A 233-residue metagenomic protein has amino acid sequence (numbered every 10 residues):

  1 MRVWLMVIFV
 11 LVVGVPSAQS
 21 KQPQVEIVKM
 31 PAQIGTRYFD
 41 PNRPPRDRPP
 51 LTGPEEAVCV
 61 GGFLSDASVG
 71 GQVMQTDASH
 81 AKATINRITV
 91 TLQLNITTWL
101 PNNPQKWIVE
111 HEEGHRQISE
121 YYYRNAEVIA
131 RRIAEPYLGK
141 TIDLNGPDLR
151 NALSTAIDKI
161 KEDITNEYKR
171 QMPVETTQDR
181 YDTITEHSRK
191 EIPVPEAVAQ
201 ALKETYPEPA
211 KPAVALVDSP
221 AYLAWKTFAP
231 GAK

Functional and structural regions predicted by a protein language model:
W4-V12: Sec-dependent N-terminal signal peptides
P16-S20: Boundary at the C-terminal end of the N-terminal hydrophobic targeting segment
K21-T84, V90, L138-K233: Metalloprotease/metallohydrolase-associated module, dominated by Zn2+-dependent proteases
A83-Q105: Short, charge-rich amphipathic alpha-helices with coiled-coil/heptad character
W107-S119: Active-site recognition of the HExxH zinc-binding catalytic motif
Y121-R124: Short active-site loop/helix that positions an aromatic residue
